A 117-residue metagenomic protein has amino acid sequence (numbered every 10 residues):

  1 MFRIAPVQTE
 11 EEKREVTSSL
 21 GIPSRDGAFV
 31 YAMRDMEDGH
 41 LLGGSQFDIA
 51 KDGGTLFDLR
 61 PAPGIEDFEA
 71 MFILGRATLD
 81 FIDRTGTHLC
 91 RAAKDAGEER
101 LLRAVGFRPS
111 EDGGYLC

Functional and structural regions predicted by a protein language model:
M1-D26: Short amphipathic alpha-helix that is part of the acyltransferase structural core
F2, A28, G106-P109: Short glycine-aromatic motifs
Y31-E69: Conserved donor-binding loop and adjoining core beta-sheet/short helix segment in diverse acyl/aminoacyl transferases
E66-D80: Conserved acetyl-CoA-binding loop-helix of GNAT-fold acetyltransferases
D80-D83, R103: Non-catalytic positions within long, well-ordered alpha-helices that form the structural scaffold/packing of enzyme
I82-D95: Conserved GNAT acetyl-CoA-binding A-motif
D95-D112: Conserved active-site alpha-helix within GNAT-family acetyltransferase domains
G114-C117: Minor-groove-contacting beta-hairpin "wing" of winged helix-turn-helix DNA-binding domains
